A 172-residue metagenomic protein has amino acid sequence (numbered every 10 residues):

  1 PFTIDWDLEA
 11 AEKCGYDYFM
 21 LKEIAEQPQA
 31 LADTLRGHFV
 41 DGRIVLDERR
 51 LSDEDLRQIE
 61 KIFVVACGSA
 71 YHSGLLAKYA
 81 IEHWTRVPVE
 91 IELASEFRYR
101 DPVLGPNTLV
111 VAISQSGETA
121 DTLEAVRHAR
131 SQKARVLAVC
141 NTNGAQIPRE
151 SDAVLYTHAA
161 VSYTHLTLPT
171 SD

Functional and structural regions predicted by a protein language model:
P1-I59: Cofactor-/ligand-binding subdomain signature composed of acidic, glycine-rich, tryptophan-containing flexible loops
K13, E54-R57, E82, D101-G105 (+2 more regions): Solvent-exposed alpha-helices and their adjacent loops that cap or buttress functional pockets in soluble metabolic
A25-F39, T85, V89, R130-K133 (+2 more regions): Structural signal for hydrophobic packing residues in well-ordered secondary-structure cores of soluble enzyme domains
A30-R43, D55-V110, L137: Anionic-ligand anchoring segments at beta-strand to alpha-helix junctions in alpha/beta enzyme folds, i.e., glycine
C67-H72, S116-A120, G144, S171: Gly/Ser/Thr-rich loops at beta-strand to alpha-helix junctions that form or flank small-molecule/cofactor-binding
V110, S114-P148, A153-V161: Phosphate/diphosphate-binding loops
T164-T170: Conserved small/polar residues in nucleotide/adenosyl-binding loops
